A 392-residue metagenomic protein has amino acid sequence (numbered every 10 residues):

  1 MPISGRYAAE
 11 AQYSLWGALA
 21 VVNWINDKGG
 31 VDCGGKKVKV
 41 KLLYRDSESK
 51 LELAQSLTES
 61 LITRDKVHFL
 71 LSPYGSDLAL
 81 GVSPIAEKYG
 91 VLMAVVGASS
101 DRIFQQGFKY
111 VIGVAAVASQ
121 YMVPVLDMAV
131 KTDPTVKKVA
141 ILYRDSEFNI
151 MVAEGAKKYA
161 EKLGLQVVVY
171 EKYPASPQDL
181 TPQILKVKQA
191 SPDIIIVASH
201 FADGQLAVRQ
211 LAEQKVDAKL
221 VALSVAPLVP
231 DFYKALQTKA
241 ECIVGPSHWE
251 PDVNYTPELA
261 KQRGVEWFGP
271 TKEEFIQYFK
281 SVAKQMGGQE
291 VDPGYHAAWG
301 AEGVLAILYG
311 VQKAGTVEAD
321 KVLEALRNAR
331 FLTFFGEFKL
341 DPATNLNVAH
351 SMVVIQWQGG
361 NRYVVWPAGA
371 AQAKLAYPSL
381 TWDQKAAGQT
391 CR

Functional and structural regions predicted by a protein language model:
M1-L19, R45-E52, Y74-D77, L142-M151 (+1 more regions): Extracytoplasmic "Venus flytrap"
A9-W16, V31-Q105, V114, Y173-L180 (+3 more regions): Beta-alpha junction/loop-to-helix N-cap segments that form part of ligand/metal-binding clefts
E10-C33, E154-K162: Short, polar/charged alpha-helical segment
G29-K36, V265-E266, F338-K339, T344-N345: Short, solvent-exposed loop/beta-turn-alpha elements that line the ligand-binding surface or hinge of extracytoplasmic
V67-Y170, K219-N254: Extracytoplasmic ligand/sensor domains, especially the bilobed periplasmic-binding protein
A198-V208, L223-V225: A conserved active-site cap/scaffold subdomain adjacent to cofactor or substrate pockets
L211-A301, A368-G369, T381-D383, A387-C391: Extracellular/periplasmic periplasmic-binding protein-like sensory domains
V282-W366, A370-A371: Segments of small-molecule ligand-sensing domains
